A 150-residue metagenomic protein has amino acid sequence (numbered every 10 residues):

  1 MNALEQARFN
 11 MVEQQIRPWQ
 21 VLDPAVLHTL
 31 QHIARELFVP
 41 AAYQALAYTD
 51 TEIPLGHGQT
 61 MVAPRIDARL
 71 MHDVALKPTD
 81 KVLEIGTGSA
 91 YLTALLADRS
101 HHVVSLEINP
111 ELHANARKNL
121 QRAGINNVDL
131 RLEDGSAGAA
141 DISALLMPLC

Functional and structural regions predicted by a protein language model:
M1-A42: N-terminal auxiliary segments of SAM/dcSAM-dependent transferases
E5-A7, D50, M71, A94-D98: A short alpha-helix capping/helix-coil boundary motif
E13, A47-D50, M61-D80: Conserved alpha-helix/loop element of class I SAM-dependent methyltransferases that forms part of the SAM/SAH-binding
E13, H28, H32, H72 (+1 more regions): Replace "anionic and nucleotidyl ligands
D23-P24, P64, P110: Alpha-helix N-capping/helix-start residues
A42-L55: Short, surface-exposed glycine/acidic/tryptophan-bearing loops
G56-P64, G86: Short gly/ser-rich anion-binding loops that grip negatively charged ligand groups
A75-C150: Conserved nucleotide-cofactor-binding alpha/beta core module
